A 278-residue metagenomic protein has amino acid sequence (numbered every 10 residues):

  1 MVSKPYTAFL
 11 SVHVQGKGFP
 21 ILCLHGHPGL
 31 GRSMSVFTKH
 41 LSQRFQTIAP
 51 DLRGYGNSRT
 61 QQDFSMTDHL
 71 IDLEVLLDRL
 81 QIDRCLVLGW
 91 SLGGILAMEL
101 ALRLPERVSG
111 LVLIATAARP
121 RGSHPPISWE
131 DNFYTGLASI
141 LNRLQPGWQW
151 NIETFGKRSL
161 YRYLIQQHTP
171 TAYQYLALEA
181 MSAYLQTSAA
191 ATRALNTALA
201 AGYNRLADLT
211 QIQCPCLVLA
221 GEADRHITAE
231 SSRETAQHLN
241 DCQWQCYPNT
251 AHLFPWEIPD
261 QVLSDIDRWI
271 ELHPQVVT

Functional and structural regions predicted by a protein language model:
M1-C23, S42-Q46, D78, I82-D83 (+2 more regions): Alpha/beta-hydrolase fold catalytic core
L10-Q62: Conserved HGGG/HGGXW glycine-rich cap/lid loop of the alpha/beta-hydrolase fold
K39, I48-L92, H124, S264: Active-site loop/oxyanion-hole signature of alpha/beta-hydrolase fold enzymes
S109-L144: Flexible "cap/lid" loop of the alpha/beta hydrolase fold
G147-T210: Conserved alpha/beta-hydrolase catalytic His-Asp/Glu region
I212, V218-A220: Short beta-strand/loop motif that positions the catalytic acidic residue of the alpha/beta-hydrolase fold
A223-I227: Acidic catalytic loop of the alpha/beta-hydrolase fold
T250-P259, L263: Catalytic histidine-centered segment of alpha/beta-hydrolase-like enzymes
